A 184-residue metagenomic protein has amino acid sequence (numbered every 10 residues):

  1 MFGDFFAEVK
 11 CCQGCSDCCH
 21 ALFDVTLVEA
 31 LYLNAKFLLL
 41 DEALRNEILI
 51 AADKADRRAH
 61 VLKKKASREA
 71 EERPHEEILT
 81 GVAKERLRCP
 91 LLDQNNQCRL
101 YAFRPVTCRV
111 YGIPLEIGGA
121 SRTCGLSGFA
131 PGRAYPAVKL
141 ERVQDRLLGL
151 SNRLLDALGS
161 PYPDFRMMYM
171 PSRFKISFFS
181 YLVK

Functional and structural regions predicted by a protein language model:
M1-K184: Short loop/turn segments that flank or connect secondary-structure elements
